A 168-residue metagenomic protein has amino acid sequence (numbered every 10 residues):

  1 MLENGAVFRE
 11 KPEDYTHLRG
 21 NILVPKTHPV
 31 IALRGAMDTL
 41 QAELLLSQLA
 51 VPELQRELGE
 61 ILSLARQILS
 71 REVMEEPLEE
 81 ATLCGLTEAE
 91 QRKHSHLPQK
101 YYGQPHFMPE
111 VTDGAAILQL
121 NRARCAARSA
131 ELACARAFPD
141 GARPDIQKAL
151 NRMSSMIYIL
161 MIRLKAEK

Functional and structural regions predicted by a protein language model:
M1-K168: Phosphate/pyrophosphate-binding loop motifs in nucleotide- or prenyl diphosphate-using proteins
